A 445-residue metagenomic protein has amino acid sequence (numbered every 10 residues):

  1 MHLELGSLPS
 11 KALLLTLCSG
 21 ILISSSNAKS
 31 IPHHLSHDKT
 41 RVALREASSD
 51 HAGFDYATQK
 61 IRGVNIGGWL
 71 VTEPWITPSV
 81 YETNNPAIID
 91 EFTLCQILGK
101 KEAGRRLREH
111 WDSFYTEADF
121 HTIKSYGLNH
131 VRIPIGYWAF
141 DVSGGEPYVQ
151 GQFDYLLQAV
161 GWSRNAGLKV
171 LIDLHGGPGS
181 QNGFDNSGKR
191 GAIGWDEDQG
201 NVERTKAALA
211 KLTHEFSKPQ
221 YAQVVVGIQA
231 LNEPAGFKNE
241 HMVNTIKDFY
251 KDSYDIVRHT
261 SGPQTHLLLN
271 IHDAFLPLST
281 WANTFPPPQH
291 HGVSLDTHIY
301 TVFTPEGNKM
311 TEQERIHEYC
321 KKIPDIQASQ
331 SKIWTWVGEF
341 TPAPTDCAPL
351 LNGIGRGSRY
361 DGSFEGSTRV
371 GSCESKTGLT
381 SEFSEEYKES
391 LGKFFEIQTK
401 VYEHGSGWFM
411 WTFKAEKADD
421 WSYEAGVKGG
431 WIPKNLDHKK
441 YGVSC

Functional and structural regions predicted by a protein language model:
M1-P32: Fungal secretory targeting signals
S25, K29-L128: N-terminal carbohydrate-binding accessory modules
R62-I66, V131-I133, V170-L174, V226-I228 (+4 more regions): Hydrophobic faces of well-ordered beta-strands that scaffold small-molecule active sites in alpha/beta enzyme cores
P74-I88, P147-G151, S180-D196, L351-D361 (+1 more regions): Aromatic- and acidic-residue-enriched segments that line the glycan-binding/catalytic groove of carbohydrate-active
R105, E109-V131, G145-G176, S187-G227 (+1 more regions): An active-site-proximal structural segment forming one wall of the substrate-binding cleft that immediately precedes
H121-G127, N165, F216-Y221, T284-G292 (+2 more regions): Acidic (Asp/Glu)-rich catalytic clusters
E233-E396: Extracellular glycoside hydrolase catalytic/binding regions
T368-C445: Aromatic-rich peripheral "rim/lid" segments of glycoside hydrolase catalytic domains that contact and position glycan
